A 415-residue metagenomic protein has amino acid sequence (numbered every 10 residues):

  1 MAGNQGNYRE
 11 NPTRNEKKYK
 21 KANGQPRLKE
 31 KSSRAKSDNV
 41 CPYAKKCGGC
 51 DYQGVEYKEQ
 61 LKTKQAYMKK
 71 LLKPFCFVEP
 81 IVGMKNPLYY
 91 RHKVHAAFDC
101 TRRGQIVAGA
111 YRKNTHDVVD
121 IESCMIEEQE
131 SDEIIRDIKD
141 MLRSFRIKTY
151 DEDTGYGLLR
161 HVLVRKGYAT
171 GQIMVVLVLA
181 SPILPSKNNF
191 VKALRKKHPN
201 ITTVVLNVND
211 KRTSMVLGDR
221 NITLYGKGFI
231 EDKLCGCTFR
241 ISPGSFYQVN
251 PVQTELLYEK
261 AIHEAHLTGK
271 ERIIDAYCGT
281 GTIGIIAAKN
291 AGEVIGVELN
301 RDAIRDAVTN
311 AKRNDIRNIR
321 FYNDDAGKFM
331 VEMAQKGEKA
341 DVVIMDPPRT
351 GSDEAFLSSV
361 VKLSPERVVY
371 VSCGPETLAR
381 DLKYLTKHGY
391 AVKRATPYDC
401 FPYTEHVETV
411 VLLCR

Functional and structural regions predicted by a protein language model:
A2-K31, S186-N188, K192-R415: Rossmann-like S-adenosyl-L-methionine
R27-C41: N-terminal hydrophobic or amphipathic helices/low-complexity stretches enriched in small/hydrophobic/Pro/Gly
A35-N39, G49-T149, A169, L184: Extended interfacial segments that mediate partner engagement and assembly in macromolecular machines
P80-P87, E152-D153, H161, R165 (+1 more regions): Short, solvent-exposed loop/turn elements at beta->coil junctions and helix N-caps that rim active or binding pockets
H92, G171-I173, K270-E271: Nucleotide donor/acceptor-binding cores
D99, V164, G171-A180, T238-S242 (+1 more regions): Short, aliphatic-rich beta-strand segments
G109-R112, V176-V178, A307: Short, acidic/hydrophobic/Gly-rich beta-strand patch recurrent on exposed beta strands that often constitutes part
D120-E122, I126, S131, I135 (+3 more regions): Accessory substrate-recognition/RNA-binding modules or partner subunits associated with SAM-dependent
